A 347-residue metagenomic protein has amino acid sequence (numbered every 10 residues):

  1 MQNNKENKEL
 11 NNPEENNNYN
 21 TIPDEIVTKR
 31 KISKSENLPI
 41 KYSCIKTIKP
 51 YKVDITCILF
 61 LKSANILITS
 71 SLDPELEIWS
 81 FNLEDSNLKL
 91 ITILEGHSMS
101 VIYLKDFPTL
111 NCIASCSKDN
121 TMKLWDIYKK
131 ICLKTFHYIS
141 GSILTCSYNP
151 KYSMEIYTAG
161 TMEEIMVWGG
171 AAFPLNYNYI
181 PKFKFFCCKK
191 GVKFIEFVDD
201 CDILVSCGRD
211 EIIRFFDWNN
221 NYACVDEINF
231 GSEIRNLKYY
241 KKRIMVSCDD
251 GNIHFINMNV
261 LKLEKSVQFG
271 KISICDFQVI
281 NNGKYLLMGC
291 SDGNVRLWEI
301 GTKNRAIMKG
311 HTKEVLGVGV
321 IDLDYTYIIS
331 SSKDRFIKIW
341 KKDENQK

Functional and structural regions predicted by a protein language model:
M1-C57, L72, E77, A172-F173 (+1 more regions): Intrinsically disordered, low-complexity acidic/Ser/Thr/Pro-rich linker and tail segments in large eukaryotic scaffolds
S43-K46, N87-T92, I131-K134, N176 (+5 more regions): A structural motif specific to WD40 beta-propellers
I48-I55, L94-V101, F136-I143, F185-V192 (+3 more regions): WD40/WD-repeat beta-propeller blade N-cap
I58-A64, L104-N111, S147-S153, E196-D202 (+3 more regions): Loop/turn segments within WD40 beta-propeller blades
N65-I68, T92, L110-A114, K123 (+11 more regions): Structural hallmark of WD40 beta-propellers
S70-D73, C116-D119, A159-M162, C207-D210 (+3 more regions): Conserved strand-to-loop turn within each blade of WD40 beta-propeller repeats
L76-F81, M122-D126, I165-G170, I213-D217 (+3 more regions): WD40-repeat beta-propellers
L316-K347: Blade-level signature of beta-propeller repeat domains, shared across WD40, Kelch, NHL, RCC1 and BNR/Asp-box propellers
